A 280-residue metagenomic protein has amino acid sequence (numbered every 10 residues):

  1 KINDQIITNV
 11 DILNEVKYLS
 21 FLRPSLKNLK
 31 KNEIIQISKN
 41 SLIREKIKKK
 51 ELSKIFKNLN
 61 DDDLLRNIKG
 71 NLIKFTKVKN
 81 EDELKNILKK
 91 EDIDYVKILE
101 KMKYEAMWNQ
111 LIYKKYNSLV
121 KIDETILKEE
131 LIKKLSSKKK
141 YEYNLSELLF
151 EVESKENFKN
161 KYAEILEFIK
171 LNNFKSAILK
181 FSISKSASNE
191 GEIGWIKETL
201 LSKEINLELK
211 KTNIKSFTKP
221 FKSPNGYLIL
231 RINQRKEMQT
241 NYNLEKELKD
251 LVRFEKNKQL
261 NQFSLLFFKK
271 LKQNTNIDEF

Functional and structural regions predicted by a protein language model:
K1-N40, K90, D278-F280: Short, low-structural-confidence N-terminal segments
K30-F280: Peptidyl-prolyl cis-trans isomerase
